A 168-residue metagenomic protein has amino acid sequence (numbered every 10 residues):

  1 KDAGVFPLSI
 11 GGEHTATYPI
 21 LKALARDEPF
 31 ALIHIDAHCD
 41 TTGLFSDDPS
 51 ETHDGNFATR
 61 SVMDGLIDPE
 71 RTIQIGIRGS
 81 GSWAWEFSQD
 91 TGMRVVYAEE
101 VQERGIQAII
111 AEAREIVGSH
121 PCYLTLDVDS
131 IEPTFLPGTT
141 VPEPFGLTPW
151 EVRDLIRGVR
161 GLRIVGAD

Functional and structural regions predicted by a protein language model:
K1-D168: Conserved alpha-helical scaffold segments that buttress catalytic/binding sites
